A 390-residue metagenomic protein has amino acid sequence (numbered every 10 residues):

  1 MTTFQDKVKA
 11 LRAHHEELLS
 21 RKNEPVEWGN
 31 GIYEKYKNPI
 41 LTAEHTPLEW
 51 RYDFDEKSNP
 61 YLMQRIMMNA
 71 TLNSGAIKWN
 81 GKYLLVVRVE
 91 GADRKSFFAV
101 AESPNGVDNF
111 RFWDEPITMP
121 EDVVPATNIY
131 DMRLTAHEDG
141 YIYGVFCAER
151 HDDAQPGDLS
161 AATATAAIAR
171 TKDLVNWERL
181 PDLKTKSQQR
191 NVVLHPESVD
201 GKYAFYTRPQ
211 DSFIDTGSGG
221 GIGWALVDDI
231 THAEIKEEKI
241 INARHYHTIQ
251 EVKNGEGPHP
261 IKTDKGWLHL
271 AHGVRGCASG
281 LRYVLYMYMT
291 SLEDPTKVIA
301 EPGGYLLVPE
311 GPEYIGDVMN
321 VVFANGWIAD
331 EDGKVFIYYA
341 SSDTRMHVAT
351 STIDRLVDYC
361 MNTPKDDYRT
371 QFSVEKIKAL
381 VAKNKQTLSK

Functional and structural regions predicted by a protein language model:
M1-N73, I77-T127, A136-V193, E197-V252 (+2 more regions): Beta-rich carbohydrate-recognition and catalytic domains
E310-Y314, V322-W327: Short glycine-rich, acidic/polar surface loops and turns
I328-G333: Well-ordered alpha/beta subsegment
F336: Short, surface-exposed ligand- or partner-binding patches at beta-edge/loop junctions that are enriched in aromatics
